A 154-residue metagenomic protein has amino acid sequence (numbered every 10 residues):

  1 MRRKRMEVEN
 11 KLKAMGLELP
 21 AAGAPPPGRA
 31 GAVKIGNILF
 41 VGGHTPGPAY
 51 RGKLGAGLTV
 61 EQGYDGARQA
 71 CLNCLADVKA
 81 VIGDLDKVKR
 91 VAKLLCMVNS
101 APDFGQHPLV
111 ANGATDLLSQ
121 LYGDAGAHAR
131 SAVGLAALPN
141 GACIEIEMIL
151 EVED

Functional and structural regions predicted by a protein language model:
M1-L94, S100-D154: N-terminal presequence-like segments and the immediate start of the first folded domain
